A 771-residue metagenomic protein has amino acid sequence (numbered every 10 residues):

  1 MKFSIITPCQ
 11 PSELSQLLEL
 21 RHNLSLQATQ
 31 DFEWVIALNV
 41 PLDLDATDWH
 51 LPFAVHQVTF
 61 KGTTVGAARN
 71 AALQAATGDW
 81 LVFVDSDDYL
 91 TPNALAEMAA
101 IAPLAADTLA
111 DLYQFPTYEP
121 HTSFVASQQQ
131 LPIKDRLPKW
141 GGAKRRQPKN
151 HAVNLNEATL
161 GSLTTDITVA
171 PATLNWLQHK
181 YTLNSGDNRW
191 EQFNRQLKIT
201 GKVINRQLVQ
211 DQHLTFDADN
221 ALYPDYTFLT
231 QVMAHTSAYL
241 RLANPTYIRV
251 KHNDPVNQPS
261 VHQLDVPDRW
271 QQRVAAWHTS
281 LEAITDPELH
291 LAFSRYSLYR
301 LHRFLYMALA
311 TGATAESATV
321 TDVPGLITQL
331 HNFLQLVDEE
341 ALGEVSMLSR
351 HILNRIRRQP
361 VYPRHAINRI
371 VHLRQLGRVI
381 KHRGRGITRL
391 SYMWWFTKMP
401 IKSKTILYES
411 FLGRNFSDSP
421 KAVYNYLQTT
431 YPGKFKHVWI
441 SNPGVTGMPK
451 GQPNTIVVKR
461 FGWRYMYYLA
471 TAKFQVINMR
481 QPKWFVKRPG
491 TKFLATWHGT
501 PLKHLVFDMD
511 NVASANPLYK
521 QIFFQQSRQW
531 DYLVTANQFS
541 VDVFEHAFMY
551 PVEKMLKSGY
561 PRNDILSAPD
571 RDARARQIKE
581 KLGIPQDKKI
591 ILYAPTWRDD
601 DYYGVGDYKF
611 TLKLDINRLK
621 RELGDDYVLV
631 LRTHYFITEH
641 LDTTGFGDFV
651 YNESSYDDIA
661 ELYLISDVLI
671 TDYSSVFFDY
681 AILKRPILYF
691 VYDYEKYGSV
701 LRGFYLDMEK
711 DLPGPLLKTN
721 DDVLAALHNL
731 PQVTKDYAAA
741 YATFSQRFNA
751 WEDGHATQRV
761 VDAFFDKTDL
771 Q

Functional and structural regions predicted by a protein language model:
R21-D31: Short, acidic, metal-binding catalytic loop of nucleotide-sugar glycosyltransferases
F60-A76: Glycine-rich, basic loop-to-helix element that forms the pyrophosphate-binding segment of sugar-nucleotide handling
L81: Short aromatic/hydrophobic "clamp" motif used to bind/position activated sugar donors
Y89-A243, Y247-D268: Donor-binding/catalytic cores of nucleotide-activated saccharide and glycerol-phosphate transferases/polymerases
L155, N415-Y431, P561-T643, L717 (+1 more regions): Conserved catalytic-core segment of nucleotide-activated headgroup transferases in glycan assembly
T246-R385, T429, Q746, A750-W751: C-terminal subregions of glycosyltransferases and related glycan-biosynthesis enzymes
K404-P569: Active-site and donor-binding regions of nucleotide-sugar-utilizing enzymes
S675-F748: Catalytic binding pocket for nucleotide-activated donors in carbohydrate/polymer assembly enzymes
